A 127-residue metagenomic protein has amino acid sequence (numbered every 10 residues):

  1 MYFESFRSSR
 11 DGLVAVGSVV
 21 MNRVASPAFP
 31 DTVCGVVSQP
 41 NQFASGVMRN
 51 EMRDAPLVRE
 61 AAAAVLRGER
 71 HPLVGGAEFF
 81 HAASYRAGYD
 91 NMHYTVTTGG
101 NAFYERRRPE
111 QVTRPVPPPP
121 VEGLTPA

Functional and structural regions predicted by a protein language model:
M1-A127: Bacterial extracytoplasmic/cell-wall-associated proteins, especially those involved in peptidoglycan
